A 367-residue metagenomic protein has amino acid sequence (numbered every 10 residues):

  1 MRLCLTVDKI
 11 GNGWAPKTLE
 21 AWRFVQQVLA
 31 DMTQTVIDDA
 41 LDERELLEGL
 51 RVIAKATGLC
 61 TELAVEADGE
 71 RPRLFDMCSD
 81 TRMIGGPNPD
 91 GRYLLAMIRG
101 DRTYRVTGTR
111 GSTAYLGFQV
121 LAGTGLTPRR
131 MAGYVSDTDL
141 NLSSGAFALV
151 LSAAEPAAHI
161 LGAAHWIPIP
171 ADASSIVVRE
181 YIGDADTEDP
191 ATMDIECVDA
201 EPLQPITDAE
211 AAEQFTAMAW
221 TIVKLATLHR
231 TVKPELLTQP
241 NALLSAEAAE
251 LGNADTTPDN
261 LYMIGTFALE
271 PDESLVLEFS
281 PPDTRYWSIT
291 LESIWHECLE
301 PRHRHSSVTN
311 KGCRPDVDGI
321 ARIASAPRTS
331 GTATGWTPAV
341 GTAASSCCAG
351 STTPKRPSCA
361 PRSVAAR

Functional and structural regions predicted by a protein language model:
M1-R367: A compositional/structural signature for long, glycine/proline-rich flexible linkers and loops on extracytoplasmic
